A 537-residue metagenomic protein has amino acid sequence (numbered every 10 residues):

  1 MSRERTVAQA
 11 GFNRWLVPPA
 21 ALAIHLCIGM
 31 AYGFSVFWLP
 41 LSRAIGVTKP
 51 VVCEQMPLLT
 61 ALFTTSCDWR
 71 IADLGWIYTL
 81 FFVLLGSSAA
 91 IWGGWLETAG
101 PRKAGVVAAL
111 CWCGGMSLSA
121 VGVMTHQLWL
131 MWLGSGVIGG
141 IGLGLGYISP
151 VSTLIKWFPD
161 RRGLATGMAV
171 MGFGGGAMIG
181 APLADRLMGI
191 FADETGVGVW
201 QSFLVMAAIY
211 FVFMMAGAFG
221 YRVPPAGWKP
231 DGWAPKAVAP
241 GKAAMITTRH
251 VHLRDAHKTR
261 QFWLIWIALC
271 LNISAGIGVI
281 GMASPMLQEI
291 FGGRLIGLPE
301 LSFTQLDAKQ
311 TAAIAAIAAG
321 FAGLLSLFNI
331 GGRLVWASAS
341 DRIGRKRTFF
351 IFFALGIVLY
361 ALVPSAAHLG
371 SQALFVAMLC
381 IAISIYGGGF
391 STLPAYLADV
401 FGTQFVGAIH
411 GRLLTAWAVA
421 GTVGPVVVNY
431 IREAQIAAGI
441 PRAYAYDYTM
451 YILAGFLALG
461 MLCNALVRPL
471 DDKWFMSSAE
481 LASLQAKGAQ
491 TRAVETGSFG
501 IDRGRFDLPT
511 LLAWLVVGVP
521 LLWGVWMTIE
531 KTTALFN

Functional and structural regions predicted by a protein language model:
L26, G115, L128-L145, C270 (+1 more regions): Hydrophobic core of transmembrane alpha-helices in multi-pass small-molecule transporters, especially MFS/SLC-type
F34-L39, A181, R254-A337, G421-N429 (+2 more regions): Extracytoplasmic gate region of multi-pass secondary transporters
F37-S87, Q310-G320: Extracellular/periplasmic helix-loop-helix junction of adjacent transmembrane segments in MFS-like secondary
L41, G144-F158, A165-T166, G388-F401: Intracellular juxtamembrane helix-capping segments at the cytosolic ends of symmetry-related transmembrane helices
W76-G94, G323-W336, V419: Central cavity-lining transmembrane alpha-helices of secondary-active solute carriers, predominantly the Major
E97-A109, D341-F353: Cytoplasmic membrane-interface "Motif A"-like loop-to-helix N-cap segments of 12-TM Major Facilitator Superfamily
L110-M124, A354-H368: C-terminal ends and interior cores of transmembrane alpha-helices in multi-pass membrane transporters/permeases
W200-G220, D447-L466: Symmetry-related core transmembrane helices of the 12-TM Major Facilitator Superfamily/SLC fold
